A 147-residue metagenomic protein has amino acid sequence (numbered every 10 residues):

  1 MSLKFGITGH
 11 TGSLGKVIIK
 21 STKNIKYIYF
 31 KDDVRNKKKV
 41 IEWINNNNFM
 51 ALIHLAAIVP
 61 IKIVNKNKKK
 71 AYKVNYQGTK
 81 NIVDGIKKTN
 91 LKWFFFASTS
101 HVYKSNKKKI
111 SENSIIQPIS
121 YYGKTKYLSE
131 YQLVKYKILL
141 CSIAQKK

Functional and structural regions predicted by a protein language model:
L3-T22: N-terminal Rossmann NAD(P)H-binding glycine-rich loop of SDR-like oxidoreductase domains
T8, L52-A56, F94-T99, C141-S142: SDR active-site strand-loop-helix element
Y27-K38: Rossmann-fold cofactor-recognition segment
R35, K70-N81, I116, S120 (+1 more regions): Glycine-rich NAD(P)-binding loop of the Rossmann-fold in SDR/ketoreductase-type enzymes
K37-V74: NAD(P)H-binding glycine-rich loop region in Rossmannoid oxidoreductase-like domains and their noncatalytic homologs
K39, K80-G85, Q132: Conserved mid-core alpha-helix of short-chain dehydrogenase/reductase
N81-I119, L139: Conserved Rossmann-fold NAD(P)-dependent oxidoreductase catalytic core, especially the SDR/UDP-sugar
Q117-S142: Active-site Tyr-X1-5-Lys
